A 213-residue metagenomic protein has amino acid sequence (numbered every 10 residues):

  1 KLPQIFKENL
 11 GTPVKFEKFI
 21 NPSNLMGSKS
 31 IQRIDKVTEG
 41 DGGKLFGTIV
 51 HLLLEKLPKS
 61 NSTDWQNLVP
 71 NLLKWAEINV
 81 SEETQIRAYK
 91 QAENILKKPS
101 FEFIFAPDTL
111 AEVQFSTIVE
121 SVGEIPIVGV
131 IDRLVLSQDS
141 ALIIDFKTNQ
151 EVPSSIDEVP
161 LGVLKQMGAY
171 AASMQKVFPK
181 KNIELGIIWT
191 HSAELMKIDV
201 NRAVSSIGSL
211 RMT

Functional and structural regions predicted by a protein language model:
K1-T213: Structural signature of nuclease core domains in nucleic-acid processing machines
